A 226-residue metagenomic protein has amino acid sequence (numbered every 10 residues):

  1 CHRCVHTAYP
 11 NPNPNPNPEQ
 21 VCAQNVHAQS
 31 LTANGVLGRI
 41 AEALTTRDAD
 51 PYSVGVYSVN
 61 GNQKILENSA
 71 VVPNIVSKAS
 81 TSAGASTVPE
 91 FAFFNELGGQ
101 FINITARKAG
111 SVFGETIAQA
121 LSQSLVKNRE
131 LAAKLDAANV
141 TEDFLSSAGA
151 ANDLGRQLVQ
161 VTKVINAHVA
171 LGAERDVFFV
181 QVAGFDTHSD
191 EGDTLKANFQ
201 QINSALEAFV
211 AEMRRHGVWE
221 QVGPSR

Functional and structural regions predicted by a protein language model:
C1-A8, N13-N203, A211-R215: Feature for exported/extracytoplasmic and membrane-associated proteins, marking the mature portion
V210-R226: Metal-dependent active-site segment of extracytoplasmic phospho-/sulfohydrolases and closely related
